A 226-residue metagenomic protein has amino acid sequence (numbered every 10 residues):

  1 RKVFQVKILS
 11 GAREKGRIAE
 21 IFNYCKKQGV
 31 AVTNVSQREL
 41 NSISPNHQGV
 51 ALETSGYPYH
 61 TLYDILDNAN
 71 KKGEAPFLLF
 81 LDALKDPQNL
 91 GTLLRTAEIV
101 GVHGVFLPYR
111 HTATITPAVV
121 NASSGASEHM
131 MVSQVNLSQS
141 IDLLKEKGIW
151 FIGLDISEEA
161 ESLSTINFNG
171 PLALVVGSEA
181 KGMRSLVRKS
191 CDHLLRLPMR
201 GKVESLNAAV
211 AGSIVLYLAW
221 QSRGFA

Functional and structural regions predicted by a protein language model:
R1-K71: N-terminal positively charged helical leader segments and presequences
S36, D82, P108-Y109, N136 (+3 more regions): Short beta->alpha connector loops at strand-helix junctions that form conserved, small/polar/Pro-enriched
K85-T92, N207-A211: Amphipathic alpha-helical repeat scaffolds
I99, N121-A126, S185-A226: Structured adenosyl-cofactor binding patch, chiefly the S-adenosyl-L-methionine
H103-A160: Histidine/lysine/aspartate-rich catalytic loop segments that bind and position anionic ligands
T112-A118, K181-S190: Short, glycine/polar-rich helix-capping loops at beta-to-alpha or helix-loop-helix junctions that flank or form
